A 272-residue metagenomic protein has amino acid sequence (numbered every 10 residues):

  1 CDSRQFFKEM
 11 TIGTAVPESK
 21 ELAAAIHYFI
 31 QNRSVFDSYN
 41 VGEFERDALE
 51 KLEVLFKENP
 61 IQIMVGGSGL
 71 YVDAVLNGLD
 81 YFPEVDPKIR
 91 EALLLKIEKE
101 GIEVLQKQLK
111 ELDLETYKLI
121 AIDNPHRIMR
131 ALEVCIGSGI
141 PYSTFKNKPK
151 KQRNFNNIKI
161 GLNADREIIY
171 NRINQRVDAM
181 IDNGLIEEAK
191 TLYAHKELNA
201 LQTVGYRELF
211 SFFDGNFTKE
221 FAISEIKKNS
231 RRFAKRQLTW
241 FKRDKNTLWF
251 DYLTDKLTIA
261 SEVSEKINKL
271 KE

Functional and structural regions predicted by a protein language model:
C1-E272: Phosphate/pyrophosphate-binding catalytic cores of soluble transferases and nucleic-acid-acting enzymes
